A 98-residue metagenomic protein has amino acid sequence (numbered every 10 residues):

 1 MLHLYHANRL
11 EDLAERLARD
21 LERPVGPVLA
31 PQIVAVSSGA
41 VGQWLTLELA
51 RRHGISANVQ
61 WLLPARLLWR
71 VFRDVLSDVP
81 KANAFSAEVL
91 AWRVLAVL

Functional and structural regions predicted by a protein language model:
M1-R16: Glycine-rich phosphate-binding "P-loop"
L4, A18-L98: Conserved P-loop NTPase-based nucleic-acid remodeling module centered on helicase motor cores
